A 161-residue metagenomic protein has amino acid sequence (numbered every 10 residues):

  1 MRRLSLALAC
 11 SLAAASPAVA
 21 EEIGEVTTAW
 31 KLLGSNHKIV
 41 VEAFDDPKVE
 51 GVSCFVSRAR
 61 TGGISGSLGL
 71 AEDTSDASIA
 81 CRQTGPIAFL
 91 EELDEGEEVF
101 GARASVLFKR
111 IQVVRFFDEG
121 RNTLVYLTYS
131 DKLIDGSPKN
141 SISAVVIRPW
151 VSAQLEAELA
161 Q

Functional and structural regions predicted by a protein language model:
L4-S5, W150: Small/flexible residues
S5-A15: Bacterial N-terminal signal peptides
S11, F44-D46, F116-F117: A general structural signal for short secondary-structure junctions and capping/turn motifs
S16-A20: Sec/Tat signal peptide C-region and signal peptidase I cleavage site
E21-G24, L32, I87-Q161: Low-complexity intrinsically disordered segments
E21-R82: N-terminal secretory signal peptides
